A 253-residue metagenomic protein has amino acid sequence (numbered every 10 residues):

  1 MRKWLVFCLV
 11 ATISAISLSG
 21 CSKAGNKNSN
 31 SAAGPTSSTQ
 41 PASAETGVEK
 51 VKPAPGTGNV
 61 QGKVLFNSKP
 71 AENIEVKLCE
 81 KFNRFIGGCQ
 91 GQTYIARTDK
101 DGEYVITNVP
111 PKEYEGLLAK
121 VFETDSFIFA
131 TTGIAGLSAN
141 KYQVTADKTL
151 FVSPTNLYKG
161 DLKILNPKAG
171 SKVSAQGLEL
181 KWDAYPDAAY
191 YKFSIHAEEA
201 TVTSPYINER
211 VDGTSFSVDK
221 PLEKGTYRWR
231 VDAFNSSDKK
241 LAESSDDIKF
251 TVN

Functional and structural regions predicted by a protein language model:
M1-S19: Sec-dependent bacterial lipoprotein signal peptides
C21-N253: Long luminal/extracellular ectodomains of secretory-pathway precursor proteins
